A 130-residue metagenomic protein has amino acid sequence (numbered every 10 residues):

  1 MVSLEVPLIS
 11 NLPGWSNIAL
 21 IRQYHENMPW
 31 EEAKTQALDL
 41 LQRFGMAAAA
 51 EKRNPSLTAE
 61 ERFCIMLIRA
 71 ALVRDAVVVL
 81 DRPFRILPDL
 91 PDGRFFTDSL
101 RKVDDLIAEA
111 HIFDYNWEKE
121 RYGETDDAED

Functional and structural regions predicted by a protein language model:
E5, S10-M28, E32, Q36 (+1 more regions): Q-loop/switch helix immediately C-terminal to the Walker
P13, T58-E60: ABC transporter NBD signature
L40-T58, R74: Conserved ABC nucleotide-binding domain
L67: Hydrophobic anchor residue at the start of the ABC signature
V73-V77, R85-R121: Conserved catalytic loops of ABC-family nucleotide-binding domains
G123-D130: A short helix-turn-beta junction within AAA+ P-loop NTPase domains corresponding to the substrate/partner-engaging
